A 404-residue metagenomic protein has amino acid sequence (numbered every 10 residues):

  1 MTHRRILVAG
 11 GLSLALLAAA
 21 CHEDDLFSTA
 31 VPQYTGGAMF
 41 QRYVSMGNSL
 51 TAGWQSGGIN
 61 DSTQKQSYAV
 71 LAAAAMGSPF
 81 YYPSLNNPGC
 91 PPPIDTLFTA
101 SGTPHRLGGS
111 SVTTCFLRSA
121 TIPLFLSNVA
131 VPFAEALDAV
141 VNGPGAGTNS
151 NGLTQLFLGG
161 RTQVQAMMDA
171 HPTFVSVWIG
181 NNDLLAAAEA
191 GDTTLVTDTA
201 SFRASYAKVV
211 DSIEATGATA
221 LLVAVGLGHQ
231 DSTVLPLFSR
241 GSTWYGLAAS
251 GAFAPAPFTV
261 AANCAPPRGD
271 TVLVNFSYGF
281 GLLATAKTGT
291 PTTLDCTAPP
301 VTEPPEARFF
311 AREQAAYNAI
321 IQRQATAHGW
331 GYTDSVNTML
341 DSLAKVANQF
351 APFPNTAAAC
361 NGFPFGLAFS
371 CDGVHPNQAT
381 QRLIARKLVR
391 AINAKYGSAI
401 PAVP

Functional and structural regions predicted by a protein language model:
M1-G10: Bacterial N-terminal signal peptides that target proteins for export
A9-A18: Bacterial N-terminal signal peptides
A18-Q41, S398-P404: Bacterial Sec-dependent N-terminal signal peptides
Q41-G57: Catalytic nucleophile-elbow at a beta strand-turn-alpha helix junction centered on a G-D-S/GDSL motif, marking
Y43, Y68-A72, Y317, A357-P404: Histidine-centered active-site loop/cap adjacent to the catalytic His in serine esterases/O-acetyl transfer systems
I59-K208, S232, S342: Conserved SGNH/GDSL esterase-like catalytic core that processes O-acyl groups on lipids and polysaccharides
A215-A220: A short helix->loop->beta-strand "cap" motif at the edges of active sites that frequently abuts
L235-R312, A316-V374: Mobile gating loops/cap/lid regions near enzyme active sites that modulate substrate access
